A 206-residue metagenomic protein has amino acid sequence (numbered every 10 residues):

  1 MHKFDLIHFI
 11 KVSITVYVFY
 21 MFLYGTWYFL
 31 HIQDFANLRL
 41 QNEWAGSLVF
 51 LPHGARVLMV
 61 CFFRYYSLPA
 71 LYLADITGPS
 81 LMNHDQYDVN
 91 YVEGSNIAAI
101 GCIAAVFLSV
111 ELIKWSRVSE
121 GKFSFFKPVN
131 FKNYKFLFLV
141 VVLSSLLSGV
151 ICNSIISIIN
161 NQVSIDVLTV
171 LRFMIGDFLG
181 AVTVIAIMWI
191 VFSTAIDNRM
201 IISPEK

Functional and structural regions predicted by a protein language model:
M1-I7: Short, Lys/Arg-rich, polar N-terminal cytosolic tail immediately upstream of the first transmembrane signal-anchor
I7-F9, S13-V60, N83-E205: Membrane-embedded alpha-helical hairpins and interfacial helices in multi-pass inner-membrane proteins
S67-P79: Central hydrophobic cores of alpha-helical transmembrane segments in multi-pass integral membrane proteins
